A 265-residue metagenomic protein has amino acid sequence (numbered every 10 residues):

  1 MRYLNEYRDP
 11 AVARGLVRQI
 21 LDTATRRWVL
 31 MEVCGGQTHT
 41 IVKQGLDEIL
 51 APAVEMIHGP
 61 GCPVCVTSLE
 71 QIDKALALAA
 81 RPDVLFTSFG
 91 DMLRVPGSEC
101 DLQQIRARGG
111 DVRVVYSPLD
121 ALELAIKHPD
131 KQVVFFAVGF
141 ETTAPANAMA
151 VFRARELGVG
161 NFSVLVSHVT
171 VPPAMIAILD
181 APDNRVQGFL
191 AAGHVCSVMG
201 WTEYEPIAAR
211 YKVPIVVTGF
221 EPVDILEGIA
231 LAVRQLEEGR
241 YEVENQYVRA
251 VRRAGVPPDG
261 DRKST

Functional and structural regions predicted by a protein language model:
M1-D130, A144, A148-L157, L165 (+2 more regions): Metallocofactor- and cofactor-centric catalytic cores in central/energy metabolism, strongly enriched
L30-E32, R113, V134-A137, S163-L165 (+2 more regions): Short catalytic-loop micro-motif centered on adjacent basic/acidic residues
Q71-K74, I126-V133, A177-P182, Y204-P206 (+1 more regions): Short, surface-exposed amphipathic charged segments that create phosphate/polyanion-binding patches used for binding
K127-K131, R153-G160, A181-N184, V213 (+1 more regions): Secondary-structure boundary elements
F136, F140-E203: Phosphate/pyrophosphate-binding betaalpha-module
L165, D183-R252: A conserved active-site cap/scaffold subdomain adjacent to cofactor or substrate pockets
S264-T265: Conserved small/polar residues in nucleotide/adenosyl-binding loops
